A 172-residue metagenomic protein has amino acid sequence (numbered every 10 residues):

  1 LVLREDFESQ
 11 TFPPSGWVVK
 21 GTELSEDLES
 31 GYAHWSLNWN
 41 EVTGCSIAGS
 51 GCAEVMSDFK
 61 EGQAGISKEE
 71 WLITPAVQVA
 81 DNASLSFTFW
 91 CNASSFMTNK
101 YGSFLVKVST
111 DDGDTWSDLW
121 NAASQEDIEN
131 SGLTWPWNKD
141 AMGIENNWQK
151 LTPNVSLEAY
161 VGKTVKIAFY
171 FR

Functional and structural regions predicted by a protein language model:
L1-K68, A123-Q149: Extracellular glycan-recognition surfaces and repeat-rich motifs
F7, L28, L72-S95, F104 (+2 more regions): Extracellular beta-strand-rich recognition modules
Q10-P14, S109-L119: Asp-box/BNR beta-propeller loop motif
V18-K20, M97-S103, D118-N121: Short, solvent-exposed loop/turn and secondary-structure capping segments
Q63-G65, S95-K100: Short consensus segments that form the blades of beta-propeller domains, in both extracellular/periplasmic
Q63-N82, N147-P153: Short beta-strands within extracellular/lumenal beta-sheet-rich domains
V79, P136-K166: Short, surface-exposed tryptophan/glycine-enriched loops that mediate extracellular molecular recognition
W90, F96-N99, G113-W116, Q125-N130 (+2 more regions): Membrane-topology and secretion signals of cell-surface/extracellular proteins
